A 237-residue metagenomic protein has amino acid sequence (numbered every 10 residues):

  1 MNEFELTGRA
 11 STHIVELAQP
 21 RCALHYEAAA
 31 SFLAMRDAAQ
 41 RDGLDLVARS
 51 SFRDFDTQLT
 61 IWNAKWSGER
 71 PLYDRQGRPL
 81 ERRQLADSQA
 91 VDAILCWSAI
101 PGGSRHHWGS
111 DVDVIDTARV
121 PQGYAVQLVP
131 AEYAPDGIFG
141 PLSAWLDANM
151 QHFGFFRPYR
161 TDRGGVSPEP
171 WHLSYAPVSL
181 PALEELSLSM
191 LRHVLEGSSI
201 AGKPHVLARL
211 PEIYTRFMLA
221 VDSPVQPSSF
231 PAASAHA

Functional and structural regions predicted by a protein language model:
M1-A237: Cell-envelope/glycan interface and biosynthesis
